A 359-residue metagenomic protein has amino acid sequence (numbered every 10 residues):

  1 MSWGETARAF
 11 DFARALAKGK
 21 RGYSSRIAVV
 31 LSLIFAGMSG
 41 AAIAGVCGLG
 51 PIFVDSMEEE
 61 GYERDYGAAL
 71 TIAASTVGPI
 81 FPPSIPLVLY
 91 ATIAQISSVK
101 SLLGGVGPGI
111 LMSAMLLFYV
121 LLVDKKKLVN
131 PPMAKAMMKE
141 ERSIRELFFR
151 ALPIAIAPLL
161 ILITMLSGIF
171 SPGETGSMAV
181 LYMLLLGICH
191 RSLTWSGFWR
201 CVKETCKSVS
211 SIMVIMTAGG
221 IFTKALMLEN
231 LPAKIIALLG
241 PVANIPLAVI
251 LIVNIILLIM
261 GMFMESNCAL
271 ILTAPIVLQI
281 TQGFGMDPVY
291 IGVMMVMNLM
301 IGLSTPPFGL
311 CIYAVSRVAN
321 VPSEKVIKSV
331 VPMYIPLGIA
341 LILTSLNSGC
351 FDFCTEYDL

Functional and structural regions predicted by a protein language model:
M1-L359: Alpha-helical transmembrane segments of multi-pass membrane transport proteins
